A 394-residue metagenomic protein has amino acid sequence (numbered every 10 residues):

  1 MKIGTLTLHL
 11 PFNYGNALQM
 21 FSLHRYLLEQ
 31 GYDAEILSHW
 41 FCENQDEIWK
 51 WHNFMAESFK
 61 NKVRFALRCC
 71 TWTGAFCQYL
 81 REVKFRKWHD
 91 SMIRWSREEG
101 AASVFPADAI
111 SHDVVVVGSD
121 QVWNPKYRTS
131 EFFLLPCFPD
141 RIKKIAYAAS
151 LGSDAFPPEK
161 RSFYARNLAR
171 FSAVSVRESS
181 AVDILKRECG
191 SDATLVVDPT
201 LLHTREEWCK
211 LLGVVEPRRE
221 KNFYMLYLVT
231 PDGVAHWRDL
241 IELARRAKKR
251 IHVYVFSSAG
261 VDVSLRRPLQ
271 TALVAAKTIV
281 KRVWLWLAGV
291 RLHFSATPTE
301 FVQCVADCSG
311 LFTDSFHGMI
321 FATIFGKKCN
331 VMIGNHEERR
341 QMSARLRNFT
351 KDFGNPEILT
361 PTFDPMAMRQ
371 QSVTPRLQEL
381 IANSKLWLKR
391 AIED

Functional and structural regions predicted by a protein language model:
M1-D394: Active-site anion-handling motifs in enzyme catalytic cores
